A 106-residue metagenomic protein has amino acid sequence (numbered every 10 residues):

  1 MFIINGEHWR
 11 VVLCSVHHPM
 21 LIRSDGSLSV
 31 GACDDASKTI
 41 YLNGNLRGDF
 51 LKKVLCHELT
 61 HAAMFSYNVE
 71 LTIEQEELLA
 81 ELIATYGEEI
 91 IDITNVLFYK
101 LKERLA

Functional and structural regions predicted by a protein language model:
M1-F50, S66-A106: Metalloprotease/metallohydrolase-associated module, dominated by Zn2+-dependent proteases
K53-F65: Active-site recognition of the HExxH zinc-binding catalytic motif
